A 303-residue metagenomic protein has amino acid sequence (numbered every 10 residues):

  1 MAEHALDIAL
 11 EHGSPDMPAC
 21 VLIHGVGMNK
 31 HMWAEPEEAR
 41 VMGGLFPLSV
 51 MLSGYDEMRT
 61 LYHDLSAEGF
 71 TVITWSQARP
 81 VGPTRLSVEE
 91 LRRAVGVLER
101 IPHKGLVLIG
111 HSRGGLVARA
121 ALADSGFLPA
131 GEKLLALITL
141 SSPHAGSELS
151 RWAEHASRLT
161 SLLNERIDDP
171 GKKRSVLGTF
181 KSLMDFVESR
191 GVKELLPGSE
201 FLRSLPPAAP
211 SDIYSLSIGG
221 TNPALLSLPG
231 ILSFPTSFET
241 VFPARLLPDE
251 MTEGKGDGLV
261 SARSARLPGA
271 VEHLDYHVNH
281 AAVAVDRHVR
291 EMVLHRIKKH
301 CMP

Functional and structural regions predicted by a protein language model:
M1-I109, R113-S161, E272-V283, R287-R296 (+1 more regions): N-terminal non-catalytic accessory region
E89, R93, A123-P303: Helical cap/lid subdomain of alpha/beta-hydrolase-fold lipid enzymes that gates access to the catalytic pocket
